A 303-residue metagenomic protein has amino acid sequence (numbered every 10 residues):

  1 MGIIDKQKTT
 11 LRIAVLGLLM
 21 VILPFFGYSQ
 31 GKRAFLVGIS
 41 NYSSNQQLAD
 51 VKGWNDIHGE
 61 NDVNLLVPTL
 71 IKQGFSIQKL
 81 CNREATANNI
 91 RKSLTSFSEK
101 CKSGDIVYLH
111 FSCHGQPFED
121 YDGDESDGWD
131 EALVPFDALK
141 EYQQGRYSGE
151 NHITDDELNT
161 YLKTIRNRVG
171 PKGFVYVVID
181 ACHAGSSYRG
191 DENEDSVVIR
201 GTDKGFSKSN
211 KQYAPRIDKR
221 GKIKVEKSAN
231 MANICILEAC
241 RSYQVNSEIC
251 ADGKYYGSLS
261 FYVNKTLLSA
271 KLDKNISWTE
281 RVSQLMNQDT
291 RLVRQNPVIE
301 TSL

Functional and structural regions predicted by a protein language model:
G2, F26-L303: Cysteine endopeptidase catalytic domains of the caspase/legumain-like
I3-V15: Bacterial N-terminal signal peptides that target proteins for export
A14-P24: Bacterial N-terminal signal peptides
